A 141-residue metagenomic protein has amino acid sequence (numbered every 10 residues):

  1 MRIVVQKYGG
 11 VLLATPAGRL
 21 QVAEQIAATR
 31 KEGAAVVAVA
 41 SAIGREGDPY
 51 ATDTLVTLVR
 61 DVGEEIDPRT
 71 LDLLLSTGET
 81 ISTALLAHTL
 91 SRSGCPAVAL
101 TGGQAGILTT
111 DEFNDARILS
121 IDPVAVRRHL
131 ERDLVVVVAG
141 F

Functional and structural regions predicted by a protein language model:
M1-F141: Nucleotide/pyrophosphate-binding catalytic subdomain
